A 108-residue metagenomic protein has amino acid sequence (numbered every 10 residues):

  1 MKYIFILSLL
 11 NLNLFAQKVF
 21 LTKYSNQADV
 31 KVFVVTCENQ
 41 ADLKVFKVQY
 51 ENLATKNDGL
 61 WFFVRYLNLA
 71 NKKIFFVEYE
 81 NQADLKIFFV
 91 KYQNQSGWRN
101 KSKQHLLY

Functional and structural regions predicted by a protein language model:
M1-Y3, A16-Q17: Absolute protein N-terminus
Y3-L12: Sec-dependent N-terminal signal peptides
F15-Y108: Repetitive, compositionally biased segments used for assembly/scaffolding
